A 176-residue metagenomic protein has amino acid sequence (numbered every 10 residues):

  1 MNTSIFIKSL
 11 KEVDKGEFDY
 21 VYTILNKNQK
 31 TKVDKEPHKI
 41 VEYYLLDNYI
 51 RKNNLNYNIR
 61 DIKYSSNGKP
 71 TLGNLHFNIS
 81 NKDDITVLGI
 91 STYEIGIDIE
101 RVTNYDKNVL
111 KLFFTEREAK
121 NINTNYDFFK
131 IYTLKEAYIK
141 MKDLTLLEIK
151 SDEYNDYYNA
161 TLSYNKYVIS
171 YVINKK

Functional and structural regions predicted by a protein language model:
M1-K176: Core catalytic alpha/beta fold that binds nucleotide/phospho-ligands
